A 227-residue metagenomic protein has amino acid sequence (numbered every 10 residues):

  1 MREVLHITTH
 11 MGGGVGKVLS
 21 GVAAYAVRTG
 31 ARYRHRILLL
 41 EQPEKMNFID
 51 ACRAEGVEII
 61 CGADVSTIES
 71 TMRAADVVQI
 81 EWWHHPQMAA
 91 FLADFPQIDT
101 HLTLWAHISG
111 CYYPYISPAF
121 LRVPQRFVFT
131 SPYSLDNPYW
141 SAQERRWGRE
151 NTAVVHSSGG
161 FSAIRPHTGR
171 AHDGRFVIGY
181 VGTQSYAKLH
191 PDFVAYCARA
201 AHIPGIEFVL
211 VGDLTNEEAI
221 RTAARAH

Functional and structural regions predicted by a protein language model:
L5-I7, A163, G169-K188, C197: Conserved donor-binding/catalytic core segment of Leloir-type glycosyltransferases
I7, W105, T130, V155 (+2 more regions): Short hydrophobic "strand-cap" motifs at the C-terminus of beta-strands
G14-A24, S185-R199: A conserved mid-protein helix/loop that constitutes part of the nucleotide-sugar donor-binding site
V27-S70: Conserved nucleotide-sugar phosphate-binding/catalytic loop shared by glycosyltransferases and other
I37-E44, V181-T183, G205-R221: Glycosyltransferase donor-sugar binding loop
R53-I59, G212, E218-H227: Nucleotide-activated donor-binding/catalytic signature segment of Leloir-type glycosyltransferases, i.e., the conserved
I80-Q87: Short His-centered aromatic/hydrophobic patch
Y112-T152, G159-I164: A short, active-site helix/loop in glycosyltransferases that binds the activated sugar's phosphate group
